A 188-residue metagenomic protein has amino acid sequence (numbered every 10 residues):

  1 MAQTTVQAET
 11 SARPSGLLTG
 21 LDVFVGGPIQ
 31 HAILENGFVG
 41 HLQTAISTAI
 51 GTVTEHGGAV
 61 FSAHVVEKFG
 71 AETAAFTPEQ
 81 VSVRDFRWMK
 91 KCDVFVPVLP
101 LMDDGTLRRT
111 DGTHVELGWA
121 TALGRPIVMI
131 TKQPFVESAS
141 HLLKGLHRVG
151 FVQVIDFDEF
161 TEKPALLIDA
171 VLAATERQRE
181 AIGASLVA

Functional and structural regions predicted by a protein language model:
A2-A188: Conserved catalytic or regulatory cores that recognize and/or transform ribose-phosphate-containing ligands
